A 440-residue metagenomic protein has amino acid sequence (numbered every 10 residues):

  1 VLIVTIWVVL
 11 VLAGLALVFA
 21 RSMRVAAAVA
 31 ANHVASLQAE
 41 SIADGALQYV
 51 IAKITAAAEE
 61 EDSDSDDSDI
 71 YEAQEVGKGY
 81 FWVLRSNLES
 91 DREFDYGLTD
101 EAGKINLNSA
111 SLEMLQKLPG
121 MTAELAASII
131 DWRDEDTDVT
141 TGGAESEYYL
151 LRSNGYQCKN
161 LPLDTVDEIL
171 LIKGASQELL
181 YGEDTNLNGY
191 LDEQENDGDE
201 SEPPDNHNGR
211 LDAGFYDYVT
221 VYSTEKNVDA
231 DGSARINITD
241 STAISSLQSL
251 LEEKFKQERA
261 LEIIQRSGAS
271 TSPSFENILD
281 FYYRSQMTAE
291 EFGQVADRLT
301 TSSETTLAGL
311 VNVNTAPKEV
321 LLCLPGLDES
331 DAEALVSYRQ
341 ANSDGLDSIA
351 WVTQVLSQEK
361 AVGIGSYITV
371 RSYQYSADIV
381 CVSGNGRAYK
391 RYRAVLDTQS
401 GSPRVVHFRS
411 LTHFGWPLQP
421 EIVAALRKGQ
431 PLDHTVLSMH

Functional and structural regions predicted by a protein language model:
V1-H440: Compositionally biased linear targeting/interaction segments
